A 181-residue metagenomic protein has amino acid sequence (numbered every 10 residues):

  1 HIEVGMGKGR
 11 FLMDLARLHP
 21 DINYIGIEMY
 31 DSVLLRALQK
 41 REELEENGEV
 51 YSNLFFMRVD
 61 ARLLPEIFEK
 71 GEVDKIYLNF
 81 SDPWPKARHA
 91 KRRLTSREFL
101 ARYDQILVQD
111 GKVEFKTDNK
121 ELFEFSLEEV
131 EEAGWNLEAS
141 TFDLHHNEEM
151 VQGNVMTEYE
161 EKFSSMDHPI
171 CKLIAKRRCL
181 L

Functional and structural regions predicted by a protein language model:
V4-G7: Class I SAM-dependent methyltransferase "Motif I" SAM/SAH-binding loop
G9-M13: Glycine-rich SAM-binding Motif I of class I
Y30: Conserved SAM/SAH-binding beta-strand->alpha-helix loop
L35-K40, F125: Short alpha-helix adjacent to the SAM-binding motif of class I
Q39-G71: S-adenosyl-L-methionine
T95-Q109: A short glycine-rich, Lys/Arg-flanked "PGG" loop and its adjoining helix->strand segment in the class I
D110-T117: Conserved beta-strand signature within the Rossmann-like core of class I S-adenosyl-L-methionine
S126-E128, E132-L181: Class I S-adenosyl-L-methionine
